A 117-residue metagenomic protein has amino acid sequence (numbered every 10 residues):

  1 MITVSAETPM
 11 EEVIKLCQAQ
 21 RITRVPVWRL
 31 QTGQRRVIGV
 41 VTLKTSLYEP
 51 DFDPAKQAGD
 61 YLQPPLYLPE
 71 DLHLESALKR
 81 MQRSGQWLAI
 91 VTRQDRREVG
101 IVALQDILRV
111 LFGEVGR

Functional and structural regions predicted by a protein language model:
M1-R117: Soluble cytosolic regulatory domains appended to membrane proteins
